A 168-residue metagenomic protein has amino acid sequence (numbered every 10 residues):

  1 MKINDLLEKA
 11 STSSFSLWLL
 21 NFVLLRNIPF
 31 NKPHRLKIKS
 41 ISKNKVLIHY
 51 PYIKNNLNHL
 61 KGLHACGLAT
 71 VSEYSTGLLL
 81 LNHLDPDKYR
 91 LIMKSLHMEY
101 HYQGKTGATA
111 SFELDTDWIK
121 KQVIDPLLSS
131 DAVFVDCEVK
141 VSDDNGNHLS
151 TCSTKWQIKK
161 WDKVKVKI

Functional and structural regions predicted by a protein language model:
M1-F15, G104, D115-I168: HotDog/MaoC-like acyl-thioester-processing domains
M1-P33, N55: Alpha-helical membrane-targeting segments
K32, I92, A108, V133-V135 (+1 more regions): Hydrophobic core residues within well-ordered beta-strands of beta-rich domains
K32-K37, K94-E99, Q122-I124: Short structured motifs
P33-G62: Catalytic strand-loop segment that frames the active site of acyl-thioester-processing enzymes
L47-H49, H97, T109-E113, D136-E138 (+1 more regions): Beta-strand secondary-structure signal
N55-T76, Y89: Hot-dog-fold acyl-thioester-processing enzymes
L79-D117: Hydrophobic beta-strand-centered segment that forms part of the acyl-chain substrate-binding groove
